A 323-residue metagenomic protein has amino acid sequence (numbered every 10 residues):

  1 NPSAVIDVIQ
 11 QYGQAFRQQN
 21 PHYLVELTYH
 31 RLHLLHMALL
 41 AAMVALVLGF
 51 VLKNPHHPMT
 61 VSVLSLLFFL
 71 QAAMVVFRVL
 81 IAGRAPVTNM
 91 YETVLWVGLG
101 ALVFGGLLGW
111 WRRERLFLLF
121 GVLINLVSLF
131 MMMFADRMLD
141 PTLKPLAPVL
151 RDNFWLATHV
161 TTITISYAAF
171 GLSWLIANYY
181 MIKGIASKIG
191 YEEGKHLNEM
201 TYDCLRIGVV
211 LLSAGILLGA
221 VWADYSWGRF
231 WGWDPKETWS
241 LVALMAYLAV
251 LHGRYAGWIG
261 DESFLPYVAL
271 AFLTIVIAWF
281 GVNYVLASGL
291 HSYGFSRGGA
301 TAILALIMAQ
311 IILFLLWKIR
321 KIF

Functional and structural regions predicted by a protein language model:
N1-L24: Soluble extramembrane regions of membrane proteins in the secretory/endomembrane system
Y12-G13, L32-R84, T88-K144, L150 (+4 more regions): Hydrophobic cores of alpha-helical transmembrane segments in multi-pass integral membrane proteins
P21-V25, Y191-L197: Cytosolic juxtamembrane amphipathic/interface segments immediately preceding and feeding into a transmembrane helix
V25-R31: Charged, low-complexity, helix-prone segments enriched in Lys/Glu/Asp/Gln
F230-G232: A beta-strand-loop signature enriched in Asp, Gly, Thr, and Trp that corresponds to the sialidase/neuraminidase Asp-box
